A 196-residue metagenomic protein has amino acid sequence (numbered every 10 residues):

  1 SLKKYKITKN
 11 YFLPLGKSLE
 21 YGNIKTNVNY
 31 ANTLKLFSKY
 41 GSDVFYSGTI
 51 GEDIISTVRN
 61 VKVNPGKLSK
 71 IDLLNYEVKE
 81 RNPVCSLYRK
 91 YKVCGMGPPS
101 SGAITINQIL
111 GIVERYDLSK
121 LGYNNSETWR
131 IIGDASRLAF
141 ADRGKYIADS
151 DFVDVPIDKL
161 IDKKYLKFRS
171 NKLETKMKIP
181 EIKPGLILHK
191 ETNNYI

Functional and structural regions predicted by a protein language model:
S1-G41, F45-S47, G51-G97, I161-D162 (+1 more regions): Noncatalytic scaffold domains of N-terminal-nucleophile
G16, R115-I196: Internal maturation/activation junctions in enzymes
F37, G41, F45, V58-K62 (+2 more regions): A generic secondary-structure signal for well-formed alpha-helical elements
P99-S101: Solvent-exposed loop/turn segments at secondary-structure junctions within structured extracellular/periplasmic domains
I104: Flexible, polar/acidic helix-loop-strand segments at domain edges
Q108: Protein kinase glycine-rich loop
